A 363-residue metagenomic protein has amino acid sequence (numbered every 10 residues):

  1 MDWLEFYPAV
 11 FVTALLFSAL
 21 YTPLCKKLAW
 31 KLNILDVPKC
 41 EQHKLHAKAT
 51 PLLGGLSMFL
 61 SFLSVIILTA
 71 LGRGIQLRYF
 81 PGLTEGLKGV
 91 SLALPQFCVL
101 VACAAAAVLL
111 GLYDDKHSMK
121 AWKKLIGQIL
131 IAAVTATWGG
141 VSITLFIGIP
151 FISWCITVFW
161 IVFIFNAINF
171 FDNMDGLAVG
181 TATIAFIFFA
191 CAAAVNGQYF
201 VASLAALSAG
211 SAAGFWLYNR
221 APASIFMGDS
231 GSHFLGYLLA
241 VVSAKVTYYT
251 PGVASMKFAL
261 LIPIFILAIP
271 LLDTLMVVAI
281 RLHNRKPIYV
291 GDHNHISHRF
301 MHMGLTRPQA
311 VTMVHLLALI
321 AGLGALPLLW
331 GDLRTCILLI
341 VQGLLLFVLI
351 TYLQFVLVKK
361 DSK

Functional and structural regions predicted by a protein language model:
D2-T274: "…together with the soluble PPM/PP2C metallo-phosphatase catalytic core" -> "…together with the soluble PPM/PP2C
G252-K363: C-terminal membrane-associated helical module and adjoining short loops/tails
